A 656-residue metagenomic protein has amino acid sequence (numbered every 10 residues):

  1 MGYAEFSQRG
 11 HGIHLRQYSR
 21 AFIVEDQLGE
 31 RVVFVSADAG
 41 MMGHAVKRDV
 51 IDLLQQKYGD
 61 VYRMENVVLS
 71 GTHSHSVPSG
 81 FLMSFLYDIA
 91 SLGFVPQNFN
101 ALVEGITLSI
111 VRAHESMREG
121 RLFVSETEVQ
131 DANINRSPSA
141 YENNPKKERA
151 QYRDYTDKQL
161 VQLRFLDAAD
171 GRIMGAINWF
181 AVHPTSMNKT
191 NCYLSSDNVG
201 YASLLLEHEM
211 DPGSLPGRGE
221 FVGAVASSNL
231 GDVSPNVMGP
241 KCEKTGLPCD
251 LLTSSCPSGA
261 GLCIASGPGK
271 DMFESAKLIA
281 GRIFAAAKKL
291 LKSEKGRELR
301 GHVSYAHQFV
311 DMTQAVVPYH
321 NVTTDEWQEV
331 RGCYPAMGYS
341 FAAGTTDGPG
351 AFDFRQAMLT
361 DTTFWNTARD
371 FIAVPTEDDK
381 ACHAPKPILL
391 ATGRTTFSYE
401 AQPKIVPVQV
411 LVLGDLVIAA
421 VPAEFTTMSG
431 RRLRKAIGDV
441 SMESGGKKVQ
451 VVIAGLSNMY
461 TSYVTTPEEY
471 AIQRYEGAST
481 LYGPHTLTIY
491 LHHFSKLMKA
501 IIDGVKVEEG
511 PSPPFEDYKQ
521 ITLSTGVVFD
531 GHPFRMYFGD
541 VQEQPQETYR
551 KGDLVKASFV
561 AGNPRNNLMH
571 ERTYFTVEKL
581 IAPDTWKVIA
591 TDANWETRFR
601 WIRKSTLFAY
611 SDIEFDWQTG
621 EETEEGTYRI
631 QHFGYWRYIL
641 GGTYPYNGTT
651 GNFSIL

Functional and structural regions predicted by a protein language model:
M1-L656: Non-catalytic substrate/cofactor recognition surfaces at enzyme active-site rims
